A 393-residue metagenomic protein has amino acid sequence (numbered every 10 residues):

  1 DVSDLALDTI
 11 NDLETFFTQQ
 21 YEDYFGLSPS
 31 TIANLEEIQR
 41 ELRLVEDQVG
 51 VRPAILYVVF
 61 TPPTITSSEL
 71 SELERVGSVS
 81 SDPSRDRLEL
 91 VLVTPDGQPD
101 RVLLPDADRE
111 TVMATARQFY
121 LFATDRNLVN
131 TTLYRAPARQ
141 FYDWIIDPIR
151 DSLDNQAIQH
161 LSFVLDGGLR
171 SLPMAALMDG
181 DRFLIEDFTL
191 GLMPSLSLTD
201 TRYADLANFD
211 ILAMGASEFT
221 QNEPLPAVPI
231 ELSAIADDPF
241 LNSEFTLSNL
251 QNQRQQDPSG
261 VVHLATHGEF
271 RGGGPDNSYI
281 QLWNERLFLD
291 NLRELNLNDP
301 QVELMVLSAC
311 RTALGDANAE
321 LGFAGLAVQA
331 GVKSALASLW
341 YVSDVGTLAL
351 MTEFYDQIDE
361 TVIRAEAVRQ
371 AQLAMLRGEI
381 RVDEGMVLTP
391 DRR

Functional and structural regions predicted by a protein language model:
V2-G191, L198-T201, L206-N208: Domain-scale, conserved, charged regions that form catalytic cores and adjacent regulatory/interaction surfaces
V58-T61, V164-G167, F188, M214-E218 (+5 more regions): Active-site-proximal beta-strand/loop segments in catalytic clefts of secreted hydrolases
L90, L161-F163, M214, I235 (+5 more regions): Residue-level detector of buried hydrophobic side-chain packing in well-ordered secondary-structure elements
N127-R135, E218-L225, T312-A313: Second-shell loop/turn segments in exported
A157, V164-V261, N277-I280: Catalytic-core domains of enzymes
P194-R202, G260, L264-E353: Catalytic cores of nucleophile-dependent amide-cleaving enzymes
L348-R393: An often Trp-containing, charged/polar helix-loop segment at the C-terminal end of enzyme catalytic cores
